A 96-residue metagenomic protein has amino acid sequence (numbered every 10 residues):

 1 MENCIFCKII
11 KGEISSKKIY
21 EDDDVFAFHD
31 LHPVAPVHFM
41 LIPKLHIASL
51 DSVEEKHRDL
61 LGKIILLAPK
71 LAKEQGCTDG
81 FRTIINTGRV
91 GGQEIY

Functional and structural regions predicted by a protein language model:
M1-Y96: HIT superfamily nucleotide-processing domains
